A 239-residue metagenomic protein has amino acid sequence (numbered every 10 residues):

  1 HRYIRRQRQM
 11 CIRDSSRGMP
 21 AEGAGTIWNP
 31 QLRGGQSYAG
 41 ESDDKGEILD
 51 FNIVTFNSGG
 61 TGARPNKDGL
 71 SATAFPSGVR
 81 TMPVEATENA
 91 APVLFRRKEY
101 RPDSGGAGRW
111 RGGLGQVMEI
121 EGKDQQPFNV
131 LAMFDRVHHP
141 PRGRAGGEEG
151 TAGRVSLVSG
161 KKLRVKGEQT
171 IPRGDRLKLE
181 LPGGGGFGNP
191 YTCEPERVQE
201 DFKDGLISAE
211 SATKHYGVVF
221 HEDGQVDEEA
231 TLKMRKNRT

Functional and structural regions predicted by a protein language model:
H1-I12: Single conserved hydrophobic/aromatic residue that forms the stacking wall/gate of nucleotide- or nucleobase-binding
R13-G112: Long, low-complexity segments enriched in small/aliphatic residues
P83-E148: Functionally critical, mid-to-C-terminal surface segments that flank or help form catalytic/ligand
I120, G174-D175: Loop/turn positions that initiate beta-strands
G153-L163: Short, structured beta-strand/loop micro-motifs enriched in basic residues and often containing a Trp
Y191-T239: Intrinsic disorder at enzyme termini
